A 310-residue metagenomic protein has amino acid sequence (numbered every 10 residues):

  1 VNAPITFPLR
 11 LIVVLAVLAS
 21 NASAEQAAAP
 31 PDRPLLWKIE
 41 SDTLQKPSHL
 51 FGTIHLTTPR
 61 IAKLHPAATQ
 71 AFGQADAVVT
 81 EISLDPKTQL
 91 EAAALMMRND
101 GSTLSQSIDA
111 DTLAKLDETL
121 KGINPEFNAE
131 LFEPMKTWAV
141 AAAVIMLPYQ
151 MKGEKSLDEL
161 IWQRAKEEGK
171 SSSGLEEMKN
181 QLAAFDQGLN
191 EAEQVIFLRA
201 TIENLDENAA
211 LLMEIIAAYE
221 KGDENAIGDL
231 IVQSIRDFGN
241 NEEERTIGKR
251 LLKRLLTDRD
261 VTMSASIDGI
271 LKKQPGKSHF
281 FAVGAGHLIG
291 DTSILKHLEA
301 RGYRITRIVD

Functional and structural regions predicted by a protein language model:
V1-T6: N-terminal secretory signal peptides that target proteins for export/translocation
P8-S20: Bacterial N-terminal signal peptides
E25-A29, L35-L251: Structured, acidic catalytic/metal-binding patches in enzyme active sites
P31, R60, R259-M263: Short secondary-structure boundary/capping elements
K249-D310: A cross-kingdom marker for long, charged
